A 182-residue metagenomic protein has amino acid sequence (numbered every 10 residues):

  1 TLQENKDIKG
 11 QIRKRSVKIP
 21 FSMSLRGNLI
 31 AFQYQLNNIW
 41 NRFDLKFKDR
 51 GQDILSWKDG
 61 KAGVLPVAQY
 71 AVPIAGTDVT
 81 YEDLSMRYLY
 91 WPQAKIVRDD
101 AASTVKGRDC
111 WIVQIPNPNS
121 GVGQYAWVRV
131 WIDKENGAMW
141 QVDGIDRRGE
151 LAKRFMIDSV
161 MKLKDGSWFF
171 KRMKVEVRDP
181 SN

Functional and structural regions predicted by a protein language model:
T1-D59: N-terminal mature ectodomain segment of secretory-pathway/periplasmic proteins
T1-G10, Q69-A75, S181-N182: Short intrinsically disordered, low-complexity coil segments enriched in acidic
K6-I8, N28, I39, Q52 (+7 more regions): Generic "edge-of-domain/loop-turn" microfeature
R15-P20, F43-K48, G63-A71, R154-I157 (+1 more regions): Short amphipathic beta-strand/extended segments with alternating polar/hydrophobic composition
I19-L25, L45-F47, A94-S103, D158-M161: Short, exposed beta-strand/loop patches in secreted or surface proteins that constitute
I30-Y34, Q52-K58, V64, I115 (+3 more regions): Short hydrophobic/aromatic-rich beta-strand segments that constitute the beta-sheet cores of beta-sandwich/beta-barrel
F47-A126, D146-G149: Flexible, processing/modification-adjacent segments and terminal tails in exported/periplasmic/extracellular proteins
K106-N182: Gly/Pro-enriched, hydrophobic low-complexity segments that function as extracytoplasmic propeptides/linkers
